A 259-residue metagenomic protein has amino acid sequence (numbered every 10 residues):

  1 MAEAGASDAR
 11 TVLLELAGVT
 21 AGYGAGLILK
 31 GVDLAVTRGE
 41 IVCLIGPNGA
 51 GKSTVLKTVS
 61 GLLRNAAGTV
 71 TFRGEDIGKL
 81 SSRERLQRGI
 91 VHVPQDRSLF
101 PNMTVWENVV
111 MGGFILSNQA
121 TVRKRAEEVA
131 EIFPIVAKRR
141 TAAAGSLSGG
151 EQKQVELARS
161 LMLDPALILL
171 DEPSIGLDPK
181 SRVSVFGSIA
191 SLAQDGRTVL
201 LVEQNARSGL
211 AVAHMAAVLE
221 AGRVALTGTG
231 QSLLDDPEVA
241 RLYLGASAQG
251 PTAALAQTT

Functional and structural regions predicted by a protein language model:
G24, L80, V105-K124, I132-P134 (+1 more regions): ABC-type ATPase nucleotide-binding domains, specifically the catalytic core motifs of the NBD
I45-P47: The feature captures the beta-strand-to-loop junction immediately N-terminal to the Walker
S60: Helix-to-loop junction immediately C-terminal to a conserved catalytic motif
G68-D76, R88, V122-A126, G228: Conserved ABC transporter NBD signature motif
A143-L147, E151: Conserved ABC ATPase signature
S160-L161: ABC ATPase C-loop
